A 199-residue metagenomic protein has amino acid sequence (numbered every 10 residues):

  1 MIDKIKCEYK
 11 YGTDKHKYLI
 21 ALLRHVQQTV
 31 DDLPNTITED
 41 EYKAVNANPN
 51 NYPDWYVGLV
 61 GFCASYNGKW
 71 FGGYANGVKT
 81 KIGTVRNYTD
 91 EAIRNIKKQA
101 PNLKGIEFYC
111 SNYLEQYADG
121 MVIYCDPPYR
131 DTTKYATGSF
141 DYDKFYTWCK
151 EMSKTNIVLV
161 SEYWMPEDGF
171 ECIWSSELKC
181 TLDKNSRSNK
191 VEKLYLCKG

Functional and structural regions predicted by a protein language model:
M1-K15, G105-C125, Y129-G199: Class I S-adenosyl-L-methionine
E8-F108, Y113: Class I S-adenosyl-L-methionine-dependent methyltransferase module
